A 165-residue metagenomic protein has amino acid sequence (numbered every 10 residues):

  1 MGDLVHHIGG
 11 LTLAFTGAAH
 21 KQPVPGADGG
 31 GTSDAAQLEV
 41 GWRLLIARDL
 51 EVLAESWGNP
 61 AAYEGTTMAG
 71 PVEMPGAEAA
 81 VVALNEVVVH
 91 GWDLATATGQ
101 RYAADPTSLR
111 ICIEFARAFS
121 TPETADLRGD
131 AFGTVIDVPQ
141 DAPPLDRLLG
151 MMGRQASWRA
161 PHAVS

Functional and structural regions predicted by a protein language model:
G2-K21: Alpha-helical bundle segments that constitute or directly flank the non-heme di-iron/ferroxidase center
G9-G10, E51, A95: Solvent-exposed alpha-helix faces
G17-G30, A35-R48, G58-S165: Structured surface interface patches that mediate subunit assembly and partner/cofactor docking
A54: Alpha-helical ds-nucleic-acid-binding substructure associated with the helix-hairpin-helix region of base-excision DNA
